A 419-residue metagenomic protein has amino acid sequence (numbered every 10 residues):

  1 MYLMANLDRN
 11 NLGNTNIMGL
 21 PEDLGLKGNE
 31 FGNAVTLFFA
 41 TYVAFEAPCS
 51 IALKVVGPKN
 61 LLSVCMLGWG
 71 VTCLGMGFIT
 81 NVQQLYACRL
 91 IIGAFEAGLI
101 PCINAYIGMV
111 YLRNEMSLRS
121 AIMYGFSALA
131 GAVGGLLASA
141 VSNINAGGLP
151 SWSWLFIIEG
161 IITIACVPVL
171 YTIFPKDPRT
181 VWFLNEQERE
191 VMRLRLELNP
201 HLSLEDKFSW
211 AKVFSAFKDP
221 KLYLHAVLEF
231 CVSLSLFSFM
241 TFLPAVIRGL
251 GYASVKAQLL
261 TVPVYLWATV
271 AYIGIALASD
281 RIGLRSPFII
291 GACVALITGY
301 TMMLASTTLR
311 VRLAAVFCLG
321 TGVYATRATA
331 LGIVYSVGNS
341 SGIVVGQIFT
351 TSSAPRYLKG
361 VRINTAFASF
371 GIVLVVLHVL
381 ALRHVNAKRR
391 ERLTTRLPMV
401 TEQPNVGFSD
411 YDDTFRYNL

Functional and structural regions predicted by a protein language model:
M1-N10, G28, Y171-D206, R356-L419: Intracellular terminal tails of multi-pass secondary transporters
D8, L24-G25, P48, V56-G57 (+7 more regions): Helix-breaking motifs and short loop linkers at transmembrane-helix boundaries and internal kinks in secondary membrane
N11-F45: Extracellular/periplasmic helix-loop-helix junction of adjacent transmembrane segments in MFS-like secondary
G13-N14, A211-L277, A328, V345-G346: Extracytoplasmic gate region of multi-pass secondary transporters
V43-Q83: Conserved MFS/SLC helix-loop-helix module at the cytosolic interface between two early adjacent transmembrane helices
A44-P58, V270-L284, S353: Helix-to-loop junctions at the C-terminal end of transmembrane segments in multipass secondary transporters
S117-L149, I157-T163, Y335-V345: Glycine-rich segments within core transmembrane alpha-helices of 12-TM secondary carriers
I282-T326: C-terminal transmembrane helical hairpin of 12-TM major facilitator-type secondary transporters
